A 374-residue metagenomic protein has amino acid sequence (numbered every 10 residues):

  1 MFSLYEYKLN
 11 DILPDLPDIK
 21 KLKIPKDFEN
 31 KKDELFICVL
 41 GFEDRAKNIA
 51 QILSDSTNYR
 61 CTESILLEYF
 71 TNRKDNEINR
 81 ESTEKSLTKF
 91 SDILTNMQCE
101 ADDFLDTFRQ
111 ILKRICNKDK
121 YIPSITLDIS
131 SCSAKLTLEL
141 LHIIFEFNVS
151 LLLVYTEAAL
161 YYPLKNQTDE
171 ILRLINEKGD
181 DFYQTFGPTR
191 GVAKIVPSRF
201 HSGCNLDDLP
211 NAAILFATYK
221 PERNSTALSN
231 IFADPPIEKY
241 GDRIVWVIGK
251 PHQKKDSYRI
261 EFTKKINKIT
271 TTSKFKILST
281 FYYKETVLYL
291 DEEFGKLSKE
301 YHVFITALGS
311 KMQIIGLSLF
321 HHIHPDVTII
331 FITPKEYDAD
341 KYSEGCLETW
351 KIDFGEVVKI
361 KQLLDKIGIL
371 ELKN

Functional and structural regions predicted by a protein language model:
M1-I125, A134-N374: Long, low-complexity, Lys/Arg-enriched
D128: A cross-family glycoside hydrolase active-site/sugar-binding cleft signature
